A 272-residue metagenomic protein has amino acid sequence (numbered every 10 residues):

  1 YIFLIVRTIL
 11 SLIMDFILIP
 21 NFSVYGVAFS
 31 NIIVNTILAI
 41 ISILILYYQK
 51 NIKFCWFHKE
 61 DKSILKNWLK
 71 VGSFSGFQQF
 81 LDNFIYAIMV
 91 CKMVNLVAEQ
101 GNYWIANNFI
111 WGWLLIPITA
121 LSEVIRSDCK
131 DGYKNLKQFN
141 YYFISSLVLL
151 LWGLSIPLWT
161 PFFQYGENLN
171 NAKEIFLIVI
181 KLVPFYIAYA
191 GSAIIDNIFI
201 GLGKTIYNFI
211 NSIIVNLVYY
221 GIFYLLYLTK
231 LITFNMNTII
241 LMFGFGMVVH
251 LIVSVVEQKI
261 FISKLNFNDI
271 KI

Functional and structural regions predicted by a protein language model:
I2, I110-L114, L169-I195, G221: Alpha-helical transmembrane segments of multi-pass membrane proteins
L4-R7, A28-N35, G72, Q79 (+6 more regions): Residue-level recognition of transmembrane alpha-helices in multi-pass small-molecule transporters/permeases
T8-A39, I156-P157, F163-E167, I206 (+3 more regions): Membrane-interface helix-loop junctions in multi-pass transport and translocation proteins
V24-F29, I64-G72, V90-L114, N171-F176 (+1 more regions): Interfacial/gating helices of multi-pass transporter permease domains
A28-I32, S42-A87, F261-I272: Interhelical loop/hinge segments that connect adjacent transmembrane helices in multipass membrane
F84-M93, F109, I125, W159: Hydrophobic/aromatic end-of-helix segments at the C-terminal termini of transmembrane alpha-helices
Y103-P157, S192-I200, Y207-N208: Small-residue-rich hydrophobic transmembrane alpha-helices
F139-F185: C-terminal transmembrane helical hairpin of 12-TM major facilitator-type secondary transporters
